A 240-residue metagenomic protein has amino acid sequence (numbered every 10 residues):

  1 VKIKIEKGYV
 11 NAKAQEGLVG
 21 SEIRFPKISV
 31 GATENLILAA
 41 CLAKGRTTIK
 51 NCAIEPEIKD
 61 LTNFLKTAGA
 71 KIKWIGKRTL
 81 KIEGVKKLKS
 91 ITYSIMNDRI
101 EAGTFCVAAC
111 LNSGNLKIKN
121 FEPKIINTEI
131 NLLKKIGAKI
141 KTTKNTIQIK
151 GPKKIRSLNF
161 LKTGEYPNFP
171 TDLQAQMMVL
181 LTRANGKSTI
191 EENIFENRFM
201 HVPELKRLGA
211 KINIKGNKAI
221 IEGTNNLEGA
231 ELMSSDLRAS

Functional and structural regions predicted by a protein language model:
V1-S240: Structural preference for solvent-exposed beta-strand-turn elements and adjacent flexible terminal/loop segments within
